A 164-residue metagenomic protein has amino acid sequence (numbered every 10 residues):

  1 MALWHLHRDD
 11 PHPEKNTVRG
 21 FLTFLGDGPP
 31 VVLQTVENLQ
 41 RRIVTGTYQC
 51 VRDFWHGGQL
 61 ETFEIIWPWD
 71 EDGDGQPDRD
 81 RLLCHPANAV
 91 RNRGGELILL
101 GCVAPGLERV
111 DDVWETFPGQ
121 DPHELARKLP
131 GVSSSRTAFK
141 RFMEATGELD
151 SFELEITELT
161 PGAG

Functional and structural regions predicted by a protein language model:
M1-F152, T157-G164: Cell wall/extracellular polymer interaction/catalysis modules
